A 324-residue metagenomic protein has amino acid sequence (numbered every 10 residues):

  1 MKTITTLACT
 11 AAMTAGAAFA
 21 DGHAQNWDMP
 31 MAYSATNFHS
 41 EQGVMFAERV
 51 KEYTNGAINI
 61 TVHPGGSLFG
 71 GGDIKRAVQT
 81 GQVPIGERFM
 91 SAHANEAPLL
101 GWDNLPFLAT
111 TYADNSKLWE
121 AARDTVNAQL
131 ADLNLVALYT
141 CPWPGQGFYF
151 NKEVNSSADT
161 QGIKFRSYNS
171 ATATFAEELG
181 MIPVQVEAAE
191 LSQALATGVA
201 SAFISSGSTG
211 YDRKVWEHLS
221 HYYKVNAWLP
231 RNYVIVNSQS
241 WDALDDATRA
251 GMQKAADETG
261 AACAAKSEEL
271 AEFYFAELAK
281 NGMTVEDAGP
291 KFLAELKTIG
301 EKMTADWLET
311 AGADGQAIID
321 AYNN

Functional and structural regions predicted by a protein language model:
M1-A20: Gram-negative bacterial Sec-dependent N-terminal signal peptides
C9, D21-S116, R123-N324: N-terminal secretory/targeting leader peptides
